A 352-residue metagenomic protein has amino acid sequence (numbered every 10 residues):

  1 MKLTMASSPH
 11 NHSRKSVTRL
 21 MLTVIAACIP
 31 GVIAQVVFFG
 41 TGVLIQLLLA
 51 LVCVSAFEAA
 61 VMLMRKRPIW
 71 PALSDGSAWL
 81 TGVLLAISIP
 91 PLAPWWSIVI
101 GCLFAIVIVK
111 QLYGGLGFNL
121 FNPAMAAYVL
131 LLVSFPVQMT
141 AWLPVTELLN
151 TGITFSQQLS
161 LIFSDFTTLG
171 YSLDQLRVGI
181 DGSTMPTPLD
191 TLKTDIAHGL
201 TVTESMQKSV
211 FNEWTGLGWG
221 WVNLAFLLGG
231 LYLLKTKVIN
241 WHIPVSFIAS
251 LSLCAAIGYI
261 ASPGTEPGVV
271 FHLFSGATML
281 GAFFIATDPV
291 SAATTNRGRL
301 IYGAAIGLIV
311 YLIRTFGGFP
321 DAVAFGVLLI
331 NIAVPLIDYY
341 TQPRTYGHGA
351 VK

Functional and structural regions predicted by a protein language model:
M1-L20, I313-K352: Cytosolic-side transmembrane-helix boundaries in multi-pass membrane proteins
M1-L63, Y346-A350: N-terminal signal-anchor module of multipass membrane proteins
A6-S8, A56-P68, I106-G117, L227-V238 (+1 more regions): C-terminal ends of transmembrane helices
T23-P30, L49-E58, S77-G82, A86 (+16 more regions): Alpha-helical transmembrane segments in multi-pass membrane proteins
T41-C53, L92-G101, S209-N223, E266-T278: Structural signature of hydrophobic alpha-helical transmembrane segments
T81-Q157: A generic, well-ordered mixed alpha/beta core segment in the N-terminal half of proteins
L120-M125, V270-T278, R299, G317-I330: Loop-to-transmembrane alpha-helix initiation sites
P123-L224: Long hydrophobic alpha-helical segments that form multi-pass transmembrane helix bundles in integral membrane proteins
